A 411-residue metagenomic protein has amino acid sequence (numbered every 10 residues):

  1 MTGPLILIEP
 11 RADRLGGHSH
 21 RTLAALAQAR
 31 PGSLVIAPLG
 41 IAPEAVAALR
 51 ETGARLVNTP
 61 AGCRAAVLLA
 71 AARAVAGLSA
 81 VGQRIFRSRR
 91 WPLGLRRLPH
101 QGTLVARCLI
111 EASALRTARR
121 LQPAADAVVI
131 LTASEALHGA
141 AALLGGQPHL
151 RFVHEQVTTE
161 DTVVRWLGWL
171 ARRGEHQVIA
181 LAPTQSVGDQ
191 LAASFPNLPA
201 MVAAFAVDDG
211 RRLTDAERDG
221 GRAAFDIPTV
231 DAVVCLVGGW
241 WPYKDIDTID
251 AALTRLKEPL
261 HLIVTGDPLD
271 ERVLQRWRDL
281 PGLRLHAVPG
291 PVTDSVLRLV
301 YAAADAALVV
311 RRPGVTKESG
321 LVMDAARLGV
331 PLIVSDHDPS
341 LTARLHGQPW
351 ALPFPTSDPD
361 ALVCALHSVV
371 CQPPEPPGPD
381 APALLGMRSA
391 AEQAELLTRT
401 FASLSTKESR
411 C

Functional and structural regions predicted by a protein language model:
M1-G16, P38-L39, A133, V309-R312: Nucleotide-activated donor-dependent transferases that construct or modify glycoconjugates
I8, P228-K244, D250-L253, I263: Conserved donor-binding/catalytic core segment of Leloir-type glycosyltransferases
E9-L23, P43, K244, V315-K317: A short, glycine/small-residue-rich beta-strand->loop->alpha-helix junction that serves as a flexible
A37-A42, V207, V237-W240, H261-L274: Glycosyltransferase donor-sugar binding loop
E160-A200, V207, R211: A short, active-site helix/loop in glycosyltransferases that binds the activated sugar's phosphate group
D231, V273-V296, A306: Nucleotide-activated donor-binding/catalytic signature segment of Leloir-type glycosyltransferases, i.e., the conserved
L299-T316: Acidic donor-binding loop of glycosyltransferase active sites
T356-S357, P373-A402: A charged, aromatic-enriched C-terminal amphipathic alpha-helix characteristic of glycosyltransferases across folds
